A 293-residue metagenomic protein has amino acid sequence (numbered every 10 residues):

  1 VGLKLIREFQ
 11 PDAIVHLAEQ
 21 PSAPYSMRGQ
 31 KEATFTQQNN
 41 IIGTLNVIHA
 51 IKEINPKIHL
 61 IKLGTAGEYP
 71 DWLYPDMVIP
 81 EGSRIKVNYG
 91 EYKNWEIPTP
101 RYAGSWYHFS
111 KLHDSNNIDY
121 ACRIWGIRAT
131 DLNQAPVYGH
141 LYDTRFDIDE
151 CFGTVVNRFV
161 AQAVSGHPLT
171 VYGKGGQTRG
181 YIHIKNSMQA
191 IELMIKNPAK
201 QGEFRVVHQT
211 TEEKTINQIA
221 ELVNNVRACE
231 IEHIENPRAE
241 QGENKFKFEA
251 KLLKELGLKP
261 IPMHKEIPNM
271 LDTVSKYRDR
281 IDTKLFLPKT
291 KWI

Functional and structural regions predicted by a protein language model:
V1-V137, I293: N-terminal Rossmann-like NAD(P)+-binding domain of SDR-like oxidoreductases, especially those catalyzing
S22, T65, V155-F159, E249: Activation loop
Q37-I41, Y107-H108, D149, G153 (+3 more regions): Short, solvent-exposed loop/helix junctions and linker helices that flank or host conserved functional motifs
T44, V156-N157, I216, A220: A general structural signal for well-ordered alpha-helical segments in protein cores
P70-W72, G139-Y142, I216, G242: A short beta-to-alpha transition loop/helix N-cap that caps and shapes the active-site region
Y74-N88, W106, N116-G180, I184-L193 (+1 more regions): NAD(P)-dependent short-chain dehydrogenase/reductase
A163-I293: C-terminal substrate-binding subdomain of Rossmann-fold SDR/epimerase-dehydratase oxidoreductases
